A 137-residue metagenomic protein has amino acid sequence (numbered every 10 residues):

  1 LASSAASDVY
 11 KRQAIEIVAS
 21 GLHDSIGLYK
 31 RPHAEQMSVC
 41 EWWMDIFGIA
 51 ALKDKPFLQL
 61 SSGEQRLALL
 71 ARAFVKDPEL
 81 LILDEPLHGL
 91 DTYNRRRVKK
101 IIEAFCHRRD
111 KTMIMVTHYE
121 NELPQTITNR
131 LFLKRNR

Functional and structural regions predicted by a protein language model:
L1-A6, Y10: Single conserved hydrophobic/aromatic residue that forms the stacking wall/gate of nucleotide- or nucleobase-binding
A19, A34-L52: Conserved ABC ATPase "signature" region
P56-L60, E64: Conserved ABC ATPase signature
L70-A71: Hydrophobic anchor residue at the start of the ABC signature
D77: Conserved catalytic motifs of ABC-family nucleotide-binding domains
L81-E85: Catalytic Walker B motif of ABC-type/P-loop ATPase nucleotide-binding domains
D91: ABC-family nucleotide-binding domains
